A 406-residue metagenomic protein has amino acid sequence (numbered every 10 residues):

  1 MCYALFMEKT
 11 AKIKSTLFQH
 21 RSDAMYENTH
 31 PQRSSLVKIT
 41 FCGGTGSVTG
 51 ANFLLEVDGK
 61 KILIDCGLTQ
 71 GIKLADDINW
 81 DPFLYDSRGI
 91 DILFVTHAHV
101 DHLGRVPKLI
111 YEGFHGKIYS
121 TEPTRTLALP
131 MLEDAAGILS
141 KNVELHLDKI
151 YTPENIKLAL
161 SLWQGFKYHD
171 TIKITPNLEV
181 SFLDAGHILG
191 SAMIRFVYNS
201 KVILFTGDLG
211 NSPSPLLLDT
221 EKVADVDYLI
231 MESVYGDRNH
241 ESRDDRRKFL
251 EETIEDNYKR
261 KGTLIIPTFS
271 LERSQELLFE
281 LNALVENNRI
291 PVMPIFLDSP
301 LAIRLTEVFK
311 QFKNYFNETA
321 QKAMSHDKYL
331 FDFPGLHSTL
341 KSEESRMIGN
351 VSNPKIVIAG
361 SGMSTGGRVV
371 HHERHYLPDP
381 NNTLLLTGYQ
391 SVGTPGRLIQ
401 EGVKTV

Functional and structural regions predicted by a protein language model:
K9, I13, L17-R21, Y26-R88 (+4 more regions): Core dinuclear metal-dependent hydrolase active-site scaffold
T45-S47, V57-G116, S120-L127, M131-W163 (+3 more regions): Pre-active-site segment of Zn-dependent metallo-hydrolases
C66, I90-H99, V106, Y119-T121 (+6 more regions): Active-site neighborhood of phospho(di)ester-bond hydrolases with catalytic His/Asp-centered motifs
L132-S191, K313-S352: Metallo-beta-lactamase
T175, I188, R195-Y198, L209-V226 (+1 more regions): Active-site loop-helix segments enriched in His/Asp/Glu that coordinate and activate a nucleophilic water at divalent
G186-S191, N199-V226, E232-V234, N239-E241 (+2 more regions): Active-site-proximal loop/helix segments of hydrolase catalytic cores
T253-T394: Hard-cation-handling environments
